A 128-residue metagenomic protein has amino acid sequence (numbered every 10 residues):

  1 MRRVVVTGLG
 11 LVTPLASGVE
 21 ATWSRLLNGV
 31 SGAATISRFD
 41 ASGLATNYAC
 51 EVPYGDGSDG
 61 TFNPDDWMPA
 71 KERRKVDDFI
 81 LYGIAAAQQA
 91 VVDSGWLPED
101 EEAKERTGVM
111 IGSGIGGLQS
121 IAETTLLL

Functional and structural regions predicted by a protein language model:
M1-L128: Conserved "HGTGT" condensation-loop signature of ketosynthase/thiolase-family condensing enzymes that catalyze
